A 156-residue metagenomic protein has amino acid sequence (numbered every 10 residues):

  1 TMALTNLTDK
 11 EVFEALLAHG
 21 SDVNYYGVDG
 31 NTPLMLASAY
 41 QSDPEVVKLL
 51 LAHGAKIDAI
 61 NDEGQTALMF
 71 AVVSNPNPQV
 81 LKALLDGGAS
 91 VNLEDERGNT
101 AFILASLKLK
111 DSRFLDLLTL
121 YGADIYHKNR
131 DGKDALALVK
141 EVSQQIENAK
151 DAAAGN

Functional and structural regions predicted by a protein language model:
T1-L7, E14, A18, V28 (+1 more regions): Intrinsically disordered, low-complexity regulatory segments in ankyrin-centric signaling systems
M2-D9, L36-D43, F70-N77, L104-K110 (+1 more regions): Ankyrin repeat A-helix N-terminal signature
E14-D22, K48-K56, K82-S90, D116-D124 (+1 more regions): Ankyrin repeat domain, specifically the short helix-to-loop turn at the C-terminus of the second helix of each repeat
S38-V47, K56-L84: Eukaryotic tandem repeat interaction scaffolds
L115, T119-N156: Leucine-rich solenoid repeat scaffolds
